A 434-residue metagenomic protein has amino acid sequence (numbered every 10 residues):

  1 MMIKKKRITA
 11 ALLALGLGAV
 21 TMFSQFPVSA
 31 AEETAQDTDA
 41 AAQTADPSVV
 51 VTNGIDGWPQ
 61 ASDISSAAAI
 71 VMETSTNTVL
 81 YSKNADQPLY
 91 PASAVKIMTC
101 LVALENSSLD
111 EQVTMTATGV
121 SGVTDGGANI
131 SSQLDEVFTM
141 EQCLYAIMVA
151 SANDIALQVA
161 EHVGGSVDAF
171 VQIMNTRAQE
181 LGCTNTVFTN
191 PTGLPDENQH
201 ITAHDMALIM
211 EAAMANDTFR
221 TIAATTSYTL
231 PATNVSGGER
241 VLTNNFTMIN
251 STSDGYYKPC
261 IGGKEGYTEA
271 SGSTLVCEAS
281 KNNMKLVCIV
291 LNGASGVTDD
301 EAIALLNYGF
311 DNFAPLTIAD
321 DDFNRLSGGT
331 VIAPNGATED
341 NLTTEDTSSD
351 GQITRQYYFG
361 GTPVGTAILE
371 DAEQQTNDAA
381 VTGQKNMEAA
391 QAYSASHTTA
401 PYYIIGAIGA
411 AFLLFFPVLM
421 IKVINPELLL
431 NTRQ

Functional and structural regions predicted by a protein language model:
M2-I3, G18, Q25-H204, L208-D217 (+2 more regions): Active-site-adjacent loops and short helices of periplasmic peptidoglycan-processing enzymes
I3-S29, I404-I424: Sec-dependent N-terminal signal peptides of Gram-positive bacterial secreted proteins and lipoproteins
M22, S107, E111, T274 (+1 more regions): Ubiquitous "structural anchor" signal
C183-T184, P195-Q434: Domain-terminus/edge residues, biased toward the C-terminal soluble/receptor-binding domains of extracytoplasmic
